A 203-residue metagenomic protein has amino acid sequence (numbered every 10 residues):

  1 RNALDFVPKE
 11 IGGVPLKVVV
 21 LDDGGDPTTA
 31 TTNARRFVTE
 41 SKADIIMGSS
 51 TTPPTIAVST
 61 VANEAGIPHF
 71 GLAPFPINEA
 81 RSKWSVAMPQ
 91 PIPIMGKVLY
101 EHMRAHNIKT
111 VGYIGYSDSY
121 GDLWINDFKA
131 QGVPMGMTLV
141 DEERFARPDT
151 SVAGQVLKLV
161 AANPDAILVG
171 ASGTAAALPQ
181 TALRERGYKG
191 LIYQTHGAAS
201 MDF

Functional and structural regions predicted by a protein language model:
R1-G12, N126-V133: Short, polar/charged alpha-helical segment
F6-N78, F145-V152, S172-A177: Beta-alpha junction/loop-to-helix N-cap segments that form part of ligand/metal-binding clefts
D23, Y116, T195-G197: Cofactor-binding loop segments of dinucleotide-utilizing enzymes, especially the Rossmann-like FAD- and NAD(P)+-binding
T32, P76-N78, K83-G187: Extracellular/periplasmic Venus flytrap/periplasmic-binding protein
A43-I46, P164-I167, K189-I192: Short active-site oxyanion
A65-I67, M137, Y188-L191: A short helix->loop->beta-strand "cap" motif at the edges of active sites that frequently abuts
H69-G71, D141, Q194: Hydrophobic residues in well-ordered beta-strands that form the structural core
Q180-F203: Extracellular/periplasmic periplasmic-binding protein-like sensory domains
